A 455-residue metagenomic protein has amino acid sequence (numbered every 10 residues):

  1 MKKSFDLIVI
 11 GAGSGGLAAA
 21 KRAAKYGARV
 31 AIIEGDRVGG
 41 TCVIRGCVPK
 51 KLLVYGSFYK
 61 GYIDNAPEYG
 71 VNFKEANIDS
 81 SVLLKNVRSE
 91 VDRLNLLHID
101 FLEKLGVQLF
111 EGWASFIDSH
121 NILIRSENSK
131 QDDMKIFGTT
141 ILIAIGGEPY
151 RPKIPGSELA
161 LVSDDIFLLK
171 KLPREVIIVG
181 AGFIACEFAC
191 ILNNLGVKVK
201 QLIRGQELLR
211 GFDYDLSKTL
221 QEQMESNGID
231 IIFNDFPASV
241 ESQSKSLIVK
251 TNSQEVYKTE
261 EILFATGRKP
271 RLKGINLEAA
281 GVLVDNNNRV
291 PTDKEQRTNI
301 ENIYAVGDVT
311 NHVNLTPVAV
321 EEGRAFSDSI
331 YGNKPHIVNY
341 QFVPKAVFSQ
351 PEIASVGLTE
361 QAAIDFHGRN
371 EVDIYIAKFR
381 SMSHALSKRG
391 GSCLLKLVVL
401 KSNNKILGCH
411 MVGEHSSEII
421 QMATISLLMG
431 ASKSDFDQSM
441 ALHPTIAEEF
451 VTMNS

Functional and structural regions predicted by a protein language model:
K2-F5, K21-A28, I33-L172, G205-L209 (+6 more regions): Glycine-rich flavin
K2-G13, L172-G182: Beta1/beta-strand and adjacent pyrophosphate-binding region of the FAD-binding site in flavoprotein oxidoreductases
I8-G15, A19-D36, T41, V48 (+3 more regions): Flexible, glycine-rich terminal cap/loop adjacent to redox cofactors in electron-transfer oxidoreductases
I8-I10, A114, K135-G146, I178-V179 (+2 more regions): Short hydrophobic core segments
G16, G182-A185, A319: Catalytic nucleophile loop
C47, I143-K198, D230, E278-A280 (+2 more regions): Glycine-rich dinucleotide-binding loop and its adjacent helix/turn
K74, Q108-E111, S115-S129, I136 (+2 more regions): A Rossmann-like FAD-binding core segment of flavoenzymes
E158-P173, V256-G332: FAD-site-proximal beta/loop scaffold in flavoenzymes
